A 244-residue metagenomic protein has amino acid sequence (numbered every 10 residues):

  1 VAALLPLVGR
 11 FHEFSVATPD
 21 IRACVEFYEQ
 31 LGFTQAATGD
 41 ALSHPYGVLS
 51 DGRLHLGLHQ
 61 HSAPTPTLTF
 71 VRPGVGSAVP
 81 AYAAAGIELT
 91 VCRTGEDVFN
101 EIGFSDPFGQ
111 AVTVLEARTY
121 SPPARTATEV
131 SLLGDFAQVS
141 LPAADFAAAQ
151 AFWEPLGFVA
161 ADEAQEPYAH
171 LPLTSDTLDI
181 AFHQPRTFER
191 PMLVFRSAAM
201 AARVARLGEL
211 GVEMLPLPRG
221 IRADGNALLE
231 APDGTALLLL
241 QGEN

Functional and structural regions predicted by a protein language model:
V1-R22, P66-L68, L115-Q150, L156 (+2 more regions): N-terminal beta-strand motif that seeds the catalytic metal site of vicinal oxygen chelate
A2-L5, A83-D135, L141, E163-Q165 (+2 more regions): Vicinal oxygen chelate
A3-F11, S15-H55, S140-L178: Core segments of cupin and vicinal oxygen chelate
R10-P19, G47-V48, Q60-A85, N100-S105 (+5 more regions): Vicinal oxygen chelate
Q35-A36, L56-L58, A78, A160-D162 (+3 more regions): Short loop/beta submotifs within extracellular cysteine-rich repeat domains
Q35-A37, L56-G57, E88-C92, I180-A181 (+1 more regions): A short linear hydrophobic-aromatic micro-motif
D40-A41, S62, T94-E96, P185-T187 (+1 more regions): A short beta-turn/loop motif at secondary-structure boundaries
